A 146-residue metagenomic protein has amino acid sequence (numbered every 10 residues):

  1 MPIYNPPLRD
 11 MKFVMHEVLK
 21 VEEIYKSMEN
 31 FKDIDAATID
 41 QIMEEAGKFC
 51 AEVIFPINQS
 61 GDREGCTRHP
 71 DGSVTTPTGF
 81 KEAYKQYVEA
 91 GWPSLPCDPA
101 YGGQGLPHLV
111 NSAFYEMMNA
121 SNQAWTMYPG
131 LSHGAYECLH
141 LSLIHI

Functional and structural regions predicted by a protein language model:
M1-M127: Amphipathic, small/basic residue-rich leader segments at the start of a protein or domain
N111-S112, G130-Y136: Short, conserved phosphate-binding/catalytic loop or strand-edge motifs used in phosphoryl-/nucleotidyl-transfer
I144-I146: Conserved small/polar residues in nucleotide/adenosyl-binding loops
